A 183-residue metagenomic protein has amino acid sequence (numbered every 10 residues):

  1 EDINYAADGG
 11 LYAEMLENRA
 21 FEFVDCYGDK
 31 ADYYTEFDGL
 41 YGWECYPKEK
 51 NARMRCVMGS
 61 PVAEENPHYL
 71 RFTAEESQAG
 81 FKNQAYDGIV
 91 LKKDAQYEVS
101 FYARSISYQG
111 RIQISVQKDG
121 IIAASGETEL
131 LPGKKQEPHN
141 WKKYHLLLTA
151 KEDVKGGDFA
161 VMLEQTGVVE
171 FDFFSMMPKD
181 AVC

Functional and structural regions predicted by a protein language model:
E1-C183: Extracellular and organelle-lumenal recognition/adhesion modules and their flexible linkers in secreted
